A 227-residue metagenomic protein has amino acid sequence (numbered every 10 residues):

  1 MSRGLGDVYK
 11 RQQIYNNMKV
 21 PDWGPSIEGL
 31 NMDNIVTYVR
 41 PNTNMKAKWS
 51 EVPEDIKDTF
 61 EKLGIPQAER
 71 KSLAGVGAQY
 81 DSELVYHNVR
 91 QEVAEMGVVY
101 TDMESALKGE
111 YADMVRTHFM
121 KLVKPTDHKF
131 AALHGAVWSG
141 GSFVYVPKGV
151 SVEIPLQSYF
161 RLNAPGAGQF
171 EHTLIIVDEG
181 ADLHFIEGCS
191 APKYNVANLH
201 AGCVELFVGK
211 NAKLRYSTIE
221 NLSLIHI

Functional and structural regions predicted by a protein language model:
R3-I225: Glycine-rich and polybasic anion-binding loops at the starts of cofactor/ligand-binding domains
